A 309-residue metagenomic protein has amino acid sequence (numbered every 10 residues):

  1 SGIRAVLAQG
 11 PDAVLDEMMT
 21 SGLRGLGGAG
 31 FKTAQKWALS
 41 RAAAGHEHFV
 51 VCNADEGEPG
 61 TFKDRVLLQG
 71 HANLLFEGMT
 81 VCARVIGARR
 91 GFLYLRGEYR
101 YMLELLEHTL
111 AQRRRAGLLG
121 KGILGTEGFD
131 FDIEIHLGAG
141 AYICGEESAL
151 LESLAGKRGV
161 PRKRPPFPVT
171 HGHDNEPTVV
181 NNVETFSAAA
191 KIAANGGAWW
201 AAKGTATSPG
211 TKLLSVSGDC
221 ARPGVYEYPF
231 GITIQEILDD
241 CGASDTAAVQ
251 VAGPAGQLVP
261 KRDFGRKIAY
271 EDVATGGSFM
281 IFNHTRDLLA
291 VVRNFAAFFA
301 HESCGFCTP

Functional and structural regions predicted by a protein language model:
S1, C52-D64, P168-H173, S215-C220: Gly-rich Lys/Arg/Thr-decorated short loops/hinges at beta-loop-alpha junctions or inter-strand turns that position
S1-M18, N181-G197: Flexible inter-domain linker/hinge segments
G2-E17, G45-F49, A54, K63-L68 (+4 more regions): Ferredoxin-type iron-sulfur electron-transfer modules in oxidoreductases and energy-metabolism complexes
A8-H48: N-terminal glycine-rich phosphate/pyrophosphate-binding loops that anchor nucleotide-derived ligands and cofactors
G22-A34, Y142-C144, A247-Q257, A297-P309: Local cysteine-cluster metal-coordination motifs and their immediate loop/turn environment, predominantly Fe-S cluster
H71-V85: Histidine-anchored nucleotide/phosphate-binding helix
G78-C82, P229-S244: Short amphipathic, charge-patterned alpha-helical segments
L103-F230, C241-A243: Hydrophobic alpha-helical positions that pack around
